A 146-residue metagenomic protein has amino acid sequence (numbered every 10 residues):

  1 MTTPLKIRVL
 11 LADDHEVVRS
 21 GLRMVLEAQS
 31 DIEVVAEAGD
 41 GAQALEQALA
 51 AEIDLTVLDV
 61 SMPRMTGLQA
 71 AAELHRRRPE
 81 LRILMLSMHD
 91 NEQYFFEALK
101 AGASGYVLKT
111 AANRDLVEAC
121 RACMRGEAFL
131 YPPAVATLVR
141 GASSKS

Functional and structural regions predicted by a protein language model:
L5-V18, L22-L26: Conserved acidic segment of CheY-like receiver
D13, D59, S87: Active-site residues of response regulator receiver
V18, E37, R64-M65, M88: Residue-level signal for the "D+5" position in two-component response regulator receiver
E37-L55: Acidic, metal-coordinating helix/loop segments flanking the phosphotransfer/catalytic sites of two-component signaling
D40-Q43, R64-A70: Acidic catalytic/metal-coordinating carboxylates
E46-Q47, L68-E80: Short amphipathic alpha-helix used as the core "switch/output" element in two-component signaling
D54-T56, V60-R64: The short loop immediately C-terminal to the conserved phospho-acceptor aspartate in CheY-like receiver
Q93-K100, S104-S146: Short, flexible helix-to-coil linker/hinge segments that flank and couple to helix-turn-helix
